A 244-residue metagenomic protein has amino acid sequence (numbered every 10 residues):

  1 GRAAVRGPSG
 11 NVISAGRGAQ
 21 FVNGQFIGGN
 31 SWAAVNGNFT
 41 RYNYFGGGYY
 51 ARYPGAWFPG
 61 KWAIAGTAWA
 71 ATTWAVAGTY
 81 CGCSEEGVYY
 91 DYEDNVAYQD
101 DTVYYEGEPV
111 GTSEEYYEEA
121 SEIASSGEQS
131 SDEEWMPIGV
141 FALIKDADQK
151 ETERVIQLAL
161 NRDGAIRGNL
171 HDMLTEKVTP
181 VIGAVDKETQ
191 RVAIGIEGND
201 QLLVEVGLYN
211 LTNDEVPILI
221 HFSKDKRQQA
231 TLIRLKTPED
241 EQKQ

Functional and structural regions predicted by a protein language model:
G1-Y80: Intrinsically disordered, low-complexity segments enriched in Gly/Tyr/His/Pro and basic residues
A3-V5, V96, D100-P109, F141-A142 (+2 more regions): Short polybasic amphipathic segments
A4, I13, A19, Y90 (+3 more regions): Broad, structure-driven detector of short, well-ordered beta-strand segments within folded domains
G18, D100-E114, L170-L174, I196-D200 (+1 more regions): Secondary-structure transition/turn motif
F58, W62-E128: Membrane-engaging insertion elements
E118, E122-W135, A159-D163, D186-K187: Polar low-complexity segments of eukaryotic nuclear proteins
A124-E153, E215-Q244: Tryptophan-anchored aromatic micro-motifs
P137-F222: Central antiparallel beta-sheet cores of small beta-barrel/beta-sandwich binding domains
